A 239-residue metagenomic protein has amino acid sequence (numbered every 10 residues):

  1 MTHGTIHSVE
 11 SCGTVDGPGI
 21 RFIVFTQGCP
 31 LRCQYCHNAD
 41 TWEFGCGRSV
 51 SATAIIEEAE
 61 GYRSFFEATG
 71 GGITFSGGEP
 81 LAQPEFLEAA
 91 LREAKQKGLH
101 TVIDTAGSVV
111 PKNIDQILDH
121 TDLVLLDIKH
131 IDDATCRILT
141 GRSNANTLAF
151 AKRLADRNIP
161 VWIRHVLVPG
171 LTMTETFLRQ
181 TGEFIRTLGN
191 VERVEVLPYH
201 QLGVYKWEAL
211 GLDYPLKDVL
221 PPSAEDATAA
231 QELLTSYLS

Functional and structural regions predicted by a protein language model:
M1-G13, P169-S239: Auxiliary Fe-S-binding modules of radical SAM enzymes
T2, S8-E10, T14-V50: Canonical Radical SAM [4Fe-4S] cluster-binding loop centered on the CxxxCxxC motif and its immediate flanking residues
I6, P30, T41-E43, L154-V161 (+2 more regions): N-terminal/domain-start segments enriched in small and hydrophobic, helix-friendly residues, covering either
D40-F44, R137-S143, G211-V219: Short glycine-enriched, charge-decorated loop/helix-capping segments at active-site entrances that position
S49, G141-N144, P221-A224: Short, conserved loop/turn and helix-capping segments at secondary-structure boundaries that abut family-defining
I56, E60-G72, S76-G77, L81-L202 (+1 more regions): Conserved AdoMet/S-adenosylmethionine-binding subsite of the radical SAM
